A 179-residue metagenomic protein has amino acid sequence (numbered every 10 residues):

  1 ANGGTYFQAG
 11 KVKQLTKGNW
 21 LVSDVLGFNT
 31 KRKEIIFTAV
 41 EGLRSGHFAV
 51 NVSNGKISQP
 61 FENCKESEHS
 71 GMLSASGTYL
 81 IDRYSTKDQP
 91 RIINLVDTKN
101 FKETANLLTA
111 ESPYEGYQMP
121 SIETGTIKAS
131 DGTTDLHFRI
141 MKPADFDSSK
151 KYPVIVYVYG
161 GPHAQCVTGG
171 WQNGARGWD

Functional and structural regions predicted by a protein language model:
A1, L43-A49, D88-L95: Structural motif
A1-N29, A39-V40, V50-H69, T98-I122 (+1 more regions): Multi-bladed beta-propeller domains
Q8-K11, L43, Q89, T134: Residue-level signal for beta-strand positions within conserved beta-sheet cores that form or flank
N29-T30, K87: Extended amphipathic alpha-helical scaffolding segments in membrane-proximal extra-membrane regions of membrane
K31-K33, T78: Short coil/turn segments that connect the beta-strands within blades of beta-propeller domains
K33, S45, A144: Glycine-centered loop/turn positions within well-structured domains that cap or flank conserved ligand/cofactor-binding
I35-F37, I81: Conserved beta-propeller blade signature
H69-D179: Serine-hydrolase catalytic core recognition
